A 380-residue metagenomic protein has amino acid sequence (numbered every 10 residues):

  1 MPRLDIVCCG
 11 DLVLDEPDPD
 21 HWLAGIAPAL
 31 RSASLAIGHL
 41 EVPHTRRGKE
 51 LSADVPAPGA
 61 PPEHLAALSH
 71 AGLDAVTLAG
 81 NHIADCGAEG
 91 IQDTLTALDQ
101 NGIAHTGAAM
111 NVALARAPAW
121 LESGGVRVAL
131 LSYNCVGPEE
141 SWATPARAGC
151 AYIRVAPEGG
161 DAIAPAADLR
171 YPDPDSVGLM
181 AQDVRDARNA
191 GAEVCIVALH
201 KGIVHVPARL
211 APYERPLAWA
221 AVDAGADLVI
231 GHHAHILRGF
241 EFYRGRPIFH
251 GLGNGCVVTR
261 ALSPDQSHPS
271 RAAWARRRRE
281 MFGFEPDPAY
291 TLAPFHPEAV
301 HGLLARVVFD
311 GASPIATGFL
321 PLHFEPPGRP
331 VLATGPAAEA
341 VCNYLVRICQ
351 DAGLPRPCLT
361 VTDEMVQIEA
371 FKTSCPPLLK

Functional and structural regions predicted by a protein language model:
M1-K380: Acidic, metal/ion-coordinating pockets
